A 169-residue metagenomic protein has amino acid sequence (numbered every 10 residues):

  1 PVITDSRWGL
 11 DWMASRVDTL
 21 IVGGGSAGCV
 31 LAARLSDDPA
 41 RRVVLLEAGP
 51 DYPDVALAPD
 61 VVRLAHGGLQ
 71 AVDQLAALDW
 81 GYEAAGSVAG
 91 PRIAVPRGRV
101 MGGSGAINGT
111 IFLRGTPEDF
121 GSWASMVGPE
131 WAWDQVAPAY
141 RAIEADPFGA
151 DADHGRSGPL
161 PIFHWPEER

Functional and structural regions predicted by a protein language model:
P1-R169: N-terminal redox-cofactor-binding region of secreted/periplasmic oxidoreductases
